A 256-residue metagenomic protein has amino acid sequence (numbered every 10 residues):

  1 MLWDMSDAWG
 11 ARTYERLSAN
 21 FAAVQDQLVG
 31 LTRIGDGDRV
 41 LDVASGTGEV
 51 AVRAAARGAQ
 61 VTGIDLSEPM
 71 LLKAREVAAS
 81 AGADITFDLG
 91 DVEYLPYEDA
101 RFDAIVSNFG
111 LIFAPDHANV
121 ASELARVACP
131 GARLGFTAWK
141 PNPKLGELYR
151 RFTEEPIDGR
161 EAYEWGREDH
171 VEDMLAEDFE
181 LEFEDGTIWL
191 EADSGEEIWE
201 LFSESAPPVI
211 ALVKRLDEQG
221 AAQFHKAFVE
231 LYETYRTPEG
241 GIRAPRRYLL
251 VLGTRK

Functional and structural regions predicted by a protein language model:
M1-D38, E49-R53, M70-S80, R150 (+1 more regions): Conserved class I S-adenosyl-L-methionine
W3, W9, N20-F21, T47-E49 (+1 more regions): Conserved Class I S-adenosyl-L-methionine
T32-I34, A55, A128, L175: A generic alpha-to-beta junction signature in SAM-dependent methyltransferases
R39-Y94, N119: Class I SAM-dependent methyltransferase SAM/SAH-binding core
E93-A104: A short acidic, Gly/Pro-enriched loop at the edge of an enzyme's catalytic core that lines a small-molecule cofactor
A104-H117: A short SAM/SAH-binding and catalytic strip from SAM-dependent methyltransferases
A118-R133: A short glycine-rich, Lys/Arg-flanked "PGG" loop and its adjoining helix->strand segment in the class I
R133-P156: Conserved class I S-adenosyl-L-methionine
